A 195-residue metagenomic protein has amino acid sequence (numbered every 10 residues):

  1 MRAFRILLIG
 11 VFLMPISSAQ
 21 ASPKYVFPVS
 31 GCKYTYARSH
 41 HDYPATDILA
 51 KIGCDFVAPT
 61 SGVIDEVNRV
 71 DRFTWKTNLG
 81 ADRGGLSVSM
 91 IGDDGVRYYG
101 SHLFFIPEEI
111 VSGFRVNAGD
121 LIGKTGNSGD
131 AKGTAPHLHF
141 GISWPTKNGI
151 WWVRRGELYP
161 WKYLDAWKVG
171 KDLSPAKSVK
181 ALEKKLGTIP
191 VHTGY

Functional and structural regions predicted by a protein language model:
M1-R5: Positively charged n-region of N-terminal signal peptides that target proteins for export
I6-P15: Bacterial N-terminal signal peptides
S17-S87, D93, A118, N127 (+1 more regions): Surface-exposed, glycine-biased beta-strand/turn segments
H40-Y43, G92, H102, H137-H139: Histidine-centered active-site/metal-ligand motif
T46, D82-V111, P145: Active-site region of chymotrypsin-like
F73-L79, T125-H139, P145: Active-site loop architecture of trypsin-fold serine endopeptidases
G85, G133-H137, R155: Short edge beta-strand segments in beta-sheet-rich domains
F105-G133: Beta-rich strand-turn-strand
